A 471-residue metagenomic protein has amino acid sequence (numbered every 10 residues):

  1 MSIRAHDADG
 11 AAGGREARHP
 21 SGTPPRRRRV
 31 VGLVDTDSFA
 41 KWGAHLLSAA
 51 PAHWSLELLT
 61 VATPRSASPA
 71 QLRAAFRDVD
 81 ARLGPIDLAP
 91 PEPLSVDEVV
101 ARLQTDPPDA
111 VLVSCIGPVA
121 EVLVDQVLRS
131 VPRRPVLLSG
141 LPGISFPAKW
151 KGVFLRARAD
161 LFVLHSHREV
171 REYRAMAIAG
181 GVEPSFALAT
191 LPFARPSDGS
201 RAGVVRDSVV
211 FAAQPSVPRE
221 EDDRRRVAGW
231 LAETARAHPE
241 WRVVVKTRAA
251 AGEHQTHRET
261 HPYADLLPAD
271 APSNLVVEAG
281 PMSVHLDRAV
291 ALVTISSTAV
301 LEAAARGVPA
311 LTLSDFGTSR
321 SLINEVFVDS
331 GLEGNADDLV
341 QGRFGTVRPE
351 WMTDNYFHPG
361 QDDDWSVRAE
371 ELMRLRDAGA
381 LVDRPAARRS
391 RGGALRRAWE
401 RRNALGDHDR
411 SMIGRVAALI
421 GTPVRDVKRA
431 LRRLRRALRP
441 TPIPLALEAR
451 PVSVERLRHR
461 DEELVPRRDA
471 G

Functional and structural regions predicted by a protein language model:
S2-D37, V416: Nucleotide-activated donor-dependent transferases that construct or modify glycoconjugates
I3-H6, G10, A157-R224: A nucleotide-sugar donor-handling region in carbohydrate enzymes
A11-A12, R29-V182: Active-site and donor-binding regions of nucleotide-sugar-utilizing enzymes
R18-V31, H53-W54, S200-V209, A470-G471: A short, charged/proline- and glycine-enriched loop that marks the coil->beta-strand transition at the N-terminal
A194-Y263: Conserved catalytic-core segment of nucleotide-activated headgroup transferases in glycan assembly
E259-A279: Nucleotide-activated donor-binding/catalytic signature segment of Leloir-type glycosyltransferases, i.e., the conserved
A279-I323: A donor-sugar binding/catalytic signature common to diverse glycosyltransferases and related nucleotide-sugar
N324, D338-G471: C-terminal amphipathic helix plus adjacent low-complexity, charged tail appended to glycosyltransferase catalytic
